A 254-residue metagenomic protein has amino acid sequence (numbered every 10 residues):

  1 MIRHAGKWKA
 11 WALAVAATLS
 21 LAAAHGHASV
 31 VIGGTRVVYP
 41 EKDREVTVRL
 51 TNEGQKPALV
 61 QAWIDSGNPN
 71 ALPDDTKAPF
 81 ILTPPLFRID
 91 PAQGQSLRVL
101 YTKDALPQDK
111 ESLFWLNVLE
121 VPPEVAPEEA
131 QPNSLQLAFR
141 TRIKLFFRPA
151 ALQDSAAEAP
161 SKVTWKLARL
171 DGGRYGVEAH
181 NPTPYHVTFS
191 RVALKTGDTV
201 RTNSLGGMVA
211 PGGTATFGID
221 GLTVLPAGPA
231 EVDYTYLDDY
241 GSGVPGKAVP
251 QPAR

Functional and structural regions predicted by a protein language model:
I2-V15: Bacterial N-terminal signal peptides that target proteins for export
L21-H25: N-terminal signal peptide c-region/cleavage motif recognized by signal peptidases
H27-T51, D154-G172: Beta-sheet-dominated interaction scaffolds and their linkers
L50-G54, V177-T183: Asparagine-centered strand-capping/turn motif at beta-strand->loop junctions
K56-I64, H186-V192, G246-K247: Short, hydrophobic/aromatic beta-strand segments
S66-T76, F189-T196: Short, basic/aromatic beta-hairpin or loop at an interaction surface
A71-D104, D198-P226: Intrinsically disordered, low-complexity Pro/Gly/Ser/Thr-rich segments with frequent PxxP/GP/PP motifs and embedded
T102-Q153, V224-R254: Terminal connector regions
